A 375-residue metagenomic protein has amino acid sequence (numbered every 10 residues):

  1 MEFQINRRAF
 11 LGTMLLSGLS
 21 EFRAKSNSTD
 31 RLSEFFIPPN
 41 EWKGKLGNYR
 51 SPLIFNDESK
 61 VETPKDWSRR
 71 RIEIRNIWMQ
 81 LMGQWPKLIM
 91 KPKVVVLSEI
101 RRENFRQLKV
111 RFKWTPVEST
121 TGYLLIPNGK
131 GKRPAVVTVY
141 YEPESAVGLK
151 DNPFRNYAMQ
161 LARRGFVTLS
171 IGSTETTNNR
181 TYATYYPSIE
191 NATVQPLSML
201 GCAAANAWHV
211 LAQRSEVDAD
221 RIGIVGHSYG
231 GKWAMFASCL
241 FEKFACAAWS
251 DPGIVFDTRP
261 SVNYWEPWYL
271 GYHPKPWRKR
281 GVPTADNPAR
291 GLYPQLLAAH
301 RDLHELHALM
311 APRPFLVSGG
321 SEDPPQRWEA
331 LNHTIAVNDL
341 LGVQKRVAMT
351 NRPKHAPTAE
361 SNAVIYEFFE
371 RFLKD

Functional and structural regions predicted by a protein language model:
E2-S17: N-terminal secretory signal peptides and thylakoid transit peptides that target proteins across membranes
N27-M79: N-terminal pre-domain segments of enzymes
P86, M90-G129: N-terminal cap/lid segment of alpha/beta-hydrolase-fold proteins
T138-Q213, P260-V262: Cap/lid segment of the alpha/beta-hydrolase catalytic domain
H209-W265: Primarily recognizes the serine-hydrolase "nucleophile elbow" in alpha/beta-hydrolase and SGNH/GDSL folds
S250-L306, R327, D339-Q344: Mobile cap/lid helix-loop segments that gate and shape the active-site cleft of serine hydrolases
A311-R313, V317-D323: Conserved strand-to-loop "acid loop" that flanks and positions the catalytic carboxylate
L331-D375: C-terminal catalytic histidine-bearing segment of alpha/beta-hydrolase fold enzymes
